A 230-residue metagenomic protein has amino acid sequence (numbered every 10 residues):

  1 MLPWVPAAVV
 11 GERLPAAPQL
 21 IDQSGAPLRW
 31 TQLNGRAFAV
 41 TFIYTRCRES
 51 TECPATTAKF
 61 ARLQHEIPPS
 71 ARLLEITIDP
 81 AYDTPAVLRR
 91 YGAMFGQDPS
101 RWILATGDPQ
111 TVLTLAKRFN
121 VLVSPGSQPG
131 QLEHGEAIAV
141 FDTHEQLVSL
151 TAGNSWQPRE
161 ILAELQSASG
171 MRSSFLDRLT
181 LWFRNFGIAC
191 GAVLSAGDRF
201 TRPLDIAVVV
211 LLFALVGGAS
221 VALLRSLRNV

Functional and structural regions predicted by a protein language model:
M1-T31, A55-R62: N-terminal "domain-start" segment that seeds a small globular fold
R13-P15, L33-A39, P68-A71, D83 (+1 more regions): Extracytoplasmic
L28-F60: Short active-site neighborhood of thiol/selenol oxidoreductases, capturing the structured segment around
A37, I43-R46, Q64-P68, F95 (+3 more regions): Sec/Tat-exported extracytoplasmic proteins
A55-L115: Structural microenvironment flanking redox-active thiols in thiol-disulfide oxidoreductases
S100-W102, L113, K117-S127, L132-A139: Structural micro-motif
S127-L211, G218-A222: Thiol-/selenol-based redox modules, centered on thioredoxin-like and closely related oxidoreductase domains
R228-V230: Cytoplasmic C-terminal tails of single-pass
